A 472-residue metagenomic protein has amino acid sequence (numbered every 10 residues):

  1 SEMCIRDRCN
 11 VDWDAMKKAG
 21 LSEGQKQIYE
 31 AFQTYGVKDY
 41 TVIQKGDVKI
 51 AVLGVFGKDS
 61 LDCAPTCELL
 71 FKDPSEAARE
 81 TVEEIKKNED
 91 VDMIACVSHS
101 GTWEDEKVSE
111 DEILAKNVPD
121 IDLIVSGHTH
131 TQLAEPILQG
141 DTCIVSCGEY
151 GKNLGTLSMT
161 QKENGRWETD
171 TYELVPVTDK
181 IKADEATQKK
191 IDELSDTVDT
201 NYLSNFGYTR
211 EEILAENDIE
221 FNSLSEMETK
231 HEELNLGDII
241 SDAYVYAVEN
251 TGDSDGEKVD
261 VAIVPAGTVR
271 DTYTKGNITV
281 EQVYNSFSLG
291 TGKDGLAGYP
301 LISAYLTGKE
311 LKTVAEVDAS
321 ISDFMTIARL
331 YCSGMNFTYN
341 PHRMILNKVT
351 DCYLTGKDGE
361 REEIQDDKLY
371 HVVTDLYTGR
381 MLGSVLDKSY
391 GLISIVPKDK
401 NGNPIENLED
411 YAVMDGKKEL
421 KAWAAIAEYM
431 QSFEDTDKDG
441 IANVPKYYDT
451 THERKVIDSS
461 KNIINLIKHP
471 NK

Functional and structural regions predicted by a protein language model:
S1-E2, R6-D179, S322: Acidic, metal/ion-coordinating pockets
C63-L69, D73, E80, G148-K472: Catalytic centers of hydrolytic enzymes
